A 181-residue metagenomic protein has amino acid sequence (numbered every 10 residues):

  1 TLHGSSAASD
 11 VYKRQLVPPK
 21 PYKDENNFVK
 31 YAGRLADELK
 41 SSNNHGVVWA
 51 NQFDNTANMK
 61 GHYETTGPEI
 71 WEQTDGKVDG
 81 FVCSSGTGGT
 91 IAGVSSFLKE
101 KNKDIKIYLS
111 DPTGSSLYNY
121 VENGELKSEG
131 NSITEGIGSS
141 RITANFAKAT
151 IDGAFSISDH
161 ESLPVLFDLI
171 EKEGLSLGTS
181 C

Functional and structural regions predicted by a protein language model:
T1-A8, Y12: Single conserved hydrophobic/aromatic residue that forms the stacking wall/gate of nucleotide- or nucleobase-binding
S5, C83-I91, S180-C181: Ser/Thr-glycine-rich phosphate-binding loops at phosphate-binding pockets of nucleotides, nucleotide cofactors
S5-S6, K20, F53, S85-G86 (+1 more regions): Acidic, glycine-rich active-site loops and adjacent beta-strand->loop/helix elements that engage anionic groups
Q15, V29, G33-L39, G46 (+1 more regions): Active-site/ligand-binding loops adjacent to catalytic centers
F28, K60-E64, A92-F97, Y118-E122: Short acidic, glycine/serine/threonine-rich loops at helix termini
V47-S85, K148, D152, S156 (+1 more regions): Active-site/ligand-binding-proximal alpha/beta "capping" segment
E72, S96, E100: Short, well-ordered alpha-helices that flank and scaffold nucleotide-derived cofactor binding pockets
I91-A92, L163: Short, well-ordered alpha-helical microsegments
